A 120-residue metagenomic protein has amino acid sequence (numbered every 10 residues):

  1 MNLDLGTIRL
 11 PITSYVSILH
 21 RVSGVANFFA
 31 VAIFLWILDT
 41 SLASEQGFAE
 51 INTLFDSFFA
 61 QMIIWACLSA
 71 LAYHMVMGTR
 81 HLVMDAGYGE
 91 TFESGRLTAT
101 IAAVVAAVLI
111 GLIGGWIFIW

Functional and structural regions predicted by a protein language model:
M1-W120: Membrane-embedded alpha-helical bundles that constitute the cytochrome b-like, heme-associated redox core of multi-pass
